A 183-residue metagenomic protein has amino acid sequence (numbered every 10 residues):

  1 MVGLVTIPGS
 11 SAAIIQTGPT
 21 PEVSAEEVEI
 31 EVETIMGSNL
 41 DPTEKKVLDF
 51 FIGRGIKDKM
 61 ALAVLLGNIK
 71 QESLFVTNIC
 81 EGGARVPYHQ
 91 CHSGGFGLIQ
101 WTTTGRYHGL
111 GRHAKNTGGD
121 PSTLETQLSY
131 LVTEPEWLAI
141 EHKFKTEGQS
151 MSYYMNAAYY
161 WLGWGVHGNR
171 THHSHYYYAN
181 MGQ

Functional and structural regions predicted by a protein language model:
M1-G18, A25, Y107-Q183: Non-catalytic cell-wall polysaccharide-engagement segments
V2-R54: N-terminal export signals and maturation junctions of secreted/periplasmic proteins
E26-P42, K46, S73-Q149: Peptidoglycan-targeting cell-wall enzymes and recognition modules
F51, K59-M60: GGW-centered surface loops in extracellular recognition modules
R54-K57, N78: Conserved catalytic-core segments centered on acid/base and nucleophilic motifs
M60-L65, G97, Q127, Y153: Residue-level detector of well-ordered alpha-helical segments, enriched for hydrophobic/aromatic packing positions
M60-V76: Short, functionally critical alpha-helical segments immediately adjacent to catalytic or ligand/cofactor-binding
